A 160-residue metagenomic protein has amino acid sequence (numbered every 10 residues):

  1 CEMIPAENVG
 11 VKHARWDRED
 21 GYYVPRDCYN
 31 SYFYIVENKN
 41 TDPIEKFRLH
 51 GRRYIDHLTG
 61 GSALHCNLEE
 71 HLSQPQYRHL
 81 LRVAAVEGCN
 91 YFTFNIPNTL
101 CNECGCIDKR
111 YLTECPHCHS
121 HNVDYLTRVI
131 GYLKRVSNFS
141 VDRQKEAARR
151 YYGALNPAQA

Functional and structural regions predicted by a protein language model:
C1-A160: Long, C-terminal-biased catalytic regions of enzyme "large/alpha" subunits
